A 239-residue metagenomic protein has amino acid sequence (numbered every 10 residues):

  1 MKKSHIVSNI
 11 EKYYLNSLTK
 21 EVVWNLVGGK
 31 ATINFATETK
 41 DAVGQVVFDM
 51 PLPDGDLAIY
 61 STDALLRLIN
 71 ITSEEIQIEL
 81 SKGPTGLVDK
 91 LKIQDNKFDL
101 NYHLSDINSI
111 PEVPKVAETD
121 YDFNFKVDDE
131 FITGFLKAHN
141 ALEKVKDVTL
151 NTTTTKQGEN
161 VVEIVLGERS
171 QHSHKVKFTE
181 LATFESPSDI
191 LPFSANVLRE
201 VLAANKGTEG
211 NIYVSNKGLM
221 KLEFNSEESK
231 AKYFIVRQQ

Functional and structural regions predicted by a protein language model:
M1-Y102, Y121-Q239: DNA polymerase processivity clamps
D99, I107-N108: Charge-dense, extended regions
Y102-H103, P114: Short, charged, solvent-exposed linker or helix-capping segments at domain edges/interfaces that act as flexible hinges
N108-E118: Long, charge-dense
